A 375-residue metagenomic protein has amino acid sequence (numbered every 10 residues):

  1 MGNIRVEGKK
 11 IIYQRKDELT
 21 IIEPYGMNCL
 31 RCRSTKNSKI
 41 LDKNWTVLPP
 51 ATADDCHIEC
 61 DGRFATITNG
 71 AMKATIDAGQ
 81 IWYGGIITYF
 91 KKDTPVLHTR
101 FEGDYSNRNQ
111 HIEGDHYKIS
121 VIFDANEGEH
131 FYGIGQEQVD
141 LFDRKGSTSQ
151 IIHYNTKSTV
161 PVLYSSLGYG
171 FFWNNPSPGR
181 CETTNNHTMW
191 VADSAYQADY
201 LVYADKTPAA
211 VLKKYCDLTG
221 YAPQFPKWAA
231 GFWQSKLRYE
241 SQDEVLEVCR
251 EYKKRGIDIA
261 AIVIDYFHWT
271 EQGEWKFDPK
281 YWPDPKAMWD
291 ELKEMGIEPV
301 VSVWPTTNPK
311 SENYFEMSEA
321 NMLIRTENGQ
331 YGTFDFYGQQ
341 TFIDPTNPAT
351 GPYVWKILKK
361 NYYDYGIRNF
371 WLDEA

Functional and structural regions predicted by a protein language model:
M1-G8, E23-R63: A low-complexity, Ser/Thr/Gly/Pro-enriched, surface-exposed linker/loop concept that marks segments flanking
V6-I12, K16-E23, G256, M295-G296: Carbohydrate-binding surfaces of carbohydrate-active enzymes
I12, I21, R31, P161 (+4 more regions): Generic structural signal for residues positioned in beta-strands
R15, C56-P226, K236-R238, Q242 (+1 more regions): Catalytic and substrate-binding clefts that recognize carbohydrates or anionic sugar/phosphate headgroups
D17-L19, I40, K73: Short, mixed charged/polar active-site loops that provide acid/base catalysis or chelate metal/phosphate cofactors
K43-G70, G133-T148, G273-P285, I324-P348: Aromatic/His-enriched, Gly/Pro-containing loop or helix-boundary segments that lie immediately adjacent to catalytic
P223-A375: Aromatic-lined carbohydrate-binding/catalytic grooves of carbohydrate-active enzymes
